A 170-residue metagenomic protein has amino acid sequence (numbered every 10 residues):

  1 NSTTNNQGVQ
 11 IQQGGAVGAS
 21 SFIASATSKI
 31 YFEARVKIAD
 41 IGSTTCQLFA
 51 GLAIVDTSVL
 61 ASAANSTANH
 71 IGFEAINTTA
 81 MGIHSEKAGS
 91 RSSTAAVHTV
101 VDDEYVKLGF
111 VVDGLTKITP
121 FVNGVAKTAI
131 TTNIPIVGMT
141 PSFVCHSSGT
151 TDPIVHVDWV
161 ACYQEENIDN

Functional and structural regions predicted by a protein language model:
N1-M81: Secretory/extracellular carbohydrate-interaction modules and structurally similar beta-sandwich "look-alikes"
F32-A34, D103-D113, I118-P120: Short tryptophan-centered beta-strand motifs in secreted/extracellular beta-sheet-rich domains of glycan-recognition
V36-I38, I54, V112-G114, C145-S147: Short beta-strand segments enriched in hydrophobic/aromatic residues within well-folded beta-rich domains
F49-G51, T119-F121, A161: Beta-strand signatures of extracellular beta-sandwich domains
S85-K107: Short, aromatic/His-centered strand-loop micro-motif at the edge of beta-sheets
S92, K117, K127-T128: Short, isolated positions in well-ordered beta-strands
V97, V122-P141: Short, solvent-exposed beta-strand-to-loop segments that form ligand-recognition rims of beta-rich domains
I134-N170: Ligand-recognition surfaces built from glycine- and aromatic
